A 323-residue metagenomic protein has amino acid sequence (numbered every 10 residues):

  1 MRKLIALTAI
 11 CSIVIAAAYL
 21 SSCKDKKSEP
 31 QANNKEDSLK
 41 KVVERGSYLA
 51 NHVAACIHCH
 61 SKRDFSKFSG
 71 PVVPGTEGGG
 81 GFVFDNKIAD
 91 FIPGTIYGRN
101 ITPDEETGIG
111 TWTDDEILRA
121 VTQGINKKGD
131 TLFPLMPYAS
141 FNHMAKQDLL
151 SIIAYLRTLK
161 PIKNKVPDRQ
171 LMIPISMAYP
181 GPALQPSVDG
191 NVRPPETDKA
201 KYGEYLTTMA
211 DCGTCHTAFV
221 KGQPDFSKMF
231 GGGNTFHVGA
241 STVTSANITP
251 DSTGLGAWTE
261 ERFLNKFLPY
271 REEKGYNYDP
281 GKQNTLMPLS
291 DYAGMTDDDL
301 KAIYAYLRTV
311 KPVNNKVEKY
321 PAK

Functional and structural regions predicted by a protein language model:
M1-L4: Positively charged n-region of N-terminal signal peptides that target proteins for export
A18-S22: C-terminal motif of bacterial Sec signal peptides marking the signal peptidase cleavage site
K24-K26: Bacterial signal peptide processing site
P30-N51, S66-K67, A178-T208, S252 (+1 more regions): Electrostatic cytochrome c docking/interface patches
K40-I57, F65, K146, A200-G213 (+3 more regions): Sequence context surrounding c-type heme c attachment/ligation sites in exported
G46, V53-R63, I117, I152 (+5 more regions): The canonical Cys-X-X-Cys-His
L49, R63-D64, I109, D115 (+5 more regions): Hydrophobic, ordered structural segments
T76-L118, A139-L149, K228-K274, L289-L300: Electron-transfer interface patches adjacent to heme c in soluble/periplasmic c-type cytochromes and di-/multiheme
